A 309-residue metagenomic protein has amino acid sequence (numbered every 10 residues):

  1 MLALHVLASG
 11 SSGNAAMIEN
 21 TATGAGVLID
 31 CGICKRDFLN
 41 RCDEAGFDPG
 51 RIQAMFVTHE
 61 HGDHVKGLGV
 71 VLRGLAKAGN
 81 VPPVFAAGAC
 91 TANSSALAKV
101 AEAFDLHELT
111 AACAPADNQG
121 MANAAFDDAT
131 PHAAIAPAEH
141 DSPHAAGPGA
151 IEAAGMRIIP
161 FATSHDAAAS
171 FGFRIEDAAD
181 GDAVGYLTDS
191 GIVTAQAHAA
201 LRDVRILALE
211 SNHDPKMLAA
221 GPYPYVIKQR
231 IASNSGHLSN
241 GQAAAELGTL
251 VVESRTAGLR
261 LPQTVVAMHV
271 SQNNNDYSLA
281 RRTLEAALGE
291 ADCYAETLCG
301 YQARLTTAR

Functional and structural regions predicted by a protein language model:
M1-A45, F171-T188, I206: Conserved beta-strand hairpin/beta-sheet module of binuclear metal-dependent hydrolase folds, prominently
V6-A16, A54-L68, A86-A98, A103 (+2 more regions): Structured catalytic core of nucleotide-sugar glycosyltransferases
A25, L75-P83, E253-Q263: A short helix->loop->beta-strand "cap" motif at the edges of active sites that frequently abuts
L28-G32, Q53-E60, A86-G88, G185-T188 (+3 more regions): Active-site neighborhood of phospho(di)ester-bond hydrolases with catalytic His/Asp-centered motifs
K35-F85: Active-site metal-binding motif and surrounding structural segment of the metallo-beta-lactamase
K66-A76, N93-L97, N275-R282: Metal-dependent catalytic neighborhoods of phosphoester/phosphodiester hydrolases
A86-F171, I175-G181: Metallo-beta-lactamase
A195-C299: Cap/insert and terminal regions of metallo-dependent hydrolase folds
